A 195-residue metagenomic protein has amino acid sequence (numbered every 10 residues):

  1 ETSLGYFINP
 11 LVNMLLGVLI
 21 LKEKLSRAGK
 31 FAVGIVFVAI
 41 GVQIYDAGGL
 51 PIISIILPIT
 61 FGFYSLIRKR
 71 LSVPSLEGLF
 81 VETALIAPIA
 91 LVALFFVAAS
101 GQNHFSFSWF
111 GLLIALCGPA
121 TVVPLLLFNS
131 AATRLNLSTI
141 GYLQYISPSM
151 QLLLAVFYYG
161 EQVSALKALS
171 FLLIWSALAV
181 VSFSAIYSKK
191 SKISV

Functional and structural regions predicted by a protein language model:
L4-I8, S75-L85, V122-F157: Helix-helix packing/entry segments at the starts of transmembrane helices
I8, F31-I35, I56-I59, V81-L85 (+3 more regions): Hydrophobic residues within alpha-helical transmembrane segments of multi-pass solute transporters/permease subunits
L19-L21, L71, G78, A131 (+2 more regions): Hydrophobic/aromatic residues within transmembrane alpha-helices of multi-pass small-molecule transporters
A28-I44, L57, A87, L166-A185: Hydrophobic transmembrane alpha-helices of multi-pass small-molecule transport proteins
V36-G49, A87-F110, V156-G160, V181-I186: Membrane-interface helix-cap regions at the ends of transmembrane helices in multi-pass membrane proteins
I44-G101, I193-V195: Transmembrane alpha-helical segments that form core, pore/gating elements of small-molecule transporters/exporters
I56-F63, I67, S100-T139, L154 (+1 more regions): Hydrophobic alpha-helical transmembrane segments of multi-pass membrane transport proteins, especially secondary
Y145, S149-V195: C-terminal-most transmembrane helix of multi-pass membrane proteins
